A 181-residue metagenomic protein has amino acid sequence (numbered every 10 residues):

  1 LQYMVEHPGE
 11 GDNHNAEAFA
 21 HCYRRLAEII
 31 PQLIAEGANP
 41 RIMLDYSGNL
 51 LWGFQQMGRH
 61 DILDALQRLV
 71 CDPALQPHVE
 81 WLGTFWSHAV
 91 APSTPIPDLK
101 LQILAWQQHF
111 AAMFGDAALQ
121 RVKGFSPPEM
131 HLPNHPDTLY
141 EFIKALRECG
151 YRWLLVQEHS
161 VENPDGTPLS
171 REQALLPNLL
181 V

Functional and structural regions predicted by a protein language model:
L1-A38, I42: N-terminal regions that are enriched for targeting/export leaders and immediately downstream pro/stem segments
D12-I29, G58-L69, L99-L104, D137-A145: Well-ordered, non-membrane alpha-helical segments in soluble/globular domains
I29-N39, M57-L82, Q107-A118, L146-R147: Acidic (Asp/Glu)-rich catalytic clusters
Y46, P127, L155-V156: Conserved beta-strand positions
L50-I62, V90-L99, P127-D137, V161-G166: Acidic-and-aromatic substrate-binding clefts and catalytic sites of carbohydrate-active enzymes
T84, F125: Conserved, mostly hydrophobic/aromatic
A89-G115: Alpha-helical scaffold elements lining the catalytic groove of polysaccharide deacetylases
H131-V181: Active-site-adjacent pocket scaffolds in enzyme catalytic domains
